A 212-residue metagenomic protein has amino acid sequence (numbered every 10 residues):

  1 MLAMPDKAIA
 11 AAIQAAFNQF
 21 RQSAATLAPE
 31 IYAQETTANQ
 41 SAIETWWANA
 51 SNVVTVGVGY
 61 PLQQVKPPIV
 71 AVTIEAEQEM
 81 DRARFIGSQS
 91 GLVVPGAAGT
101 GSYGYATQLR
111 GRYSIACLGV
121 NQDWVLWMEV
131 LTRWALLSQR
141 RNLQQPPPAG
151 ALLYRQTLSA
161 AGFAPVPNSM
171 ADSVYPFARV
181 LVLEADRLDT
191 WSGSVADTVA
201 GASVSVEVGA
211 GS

Functional and structural regions predicted by a protein language model:
M1-V93, A196-A200, S205-S212: Small/polar-rich, solvent-exposed N-terminal microdomains that initiate assembly or binding
K7, L62-I69, T73, E77 (+2 more regions): Acidic, Ser/Thr- and Gly-enriched intrinsically disordered low-complexity segments
Q64, Y105-T107, A171-F177: A generic structural micro-feature
P67-I69, R110, A178: Extracytoplasmic
G91-P95, G99, A116: A contiguous catalytic/ligand-binding core that recognizes phosphate-bearing ligands
G96-Y105, M170: Short beta-strand/turn micro-motifs at beta-sheet edges
Y105-G119: Glycine-rich, often proline-containing surface loops adjacent to acidic residues and nearby aromatics that form
D123-S192: Acidic-leaning, charged glycine-interspersed low-complexity segments
